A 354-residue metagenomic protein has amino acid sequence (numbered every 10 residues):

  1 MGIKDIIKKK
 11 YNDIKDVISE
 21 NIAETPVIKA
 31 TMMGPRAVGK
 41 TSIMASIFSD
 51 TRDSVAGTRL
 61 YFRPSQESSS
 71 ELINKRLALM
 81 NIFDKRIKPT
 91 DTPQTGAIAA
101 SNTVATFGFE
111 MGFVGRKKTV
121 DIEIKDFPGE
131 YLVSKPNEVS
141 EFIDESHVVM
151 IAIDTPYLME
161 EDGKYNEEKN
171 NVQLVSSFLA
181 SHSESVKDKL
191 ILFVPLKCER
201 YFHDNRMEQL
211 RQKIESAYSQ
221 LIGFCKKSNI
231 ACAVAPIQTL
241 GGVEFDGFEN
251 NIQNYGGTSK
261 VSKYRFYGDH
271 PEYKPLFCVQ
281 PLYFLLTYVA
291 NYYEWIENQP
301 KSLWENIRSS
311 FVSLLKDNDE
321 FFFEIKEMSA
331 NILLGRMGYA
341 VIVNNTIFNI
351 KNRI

Functional and structural regions predicted by a protein language model:
I3, I7-I122: Conserved G1/Walker A P-loop phosphate-binding module
I6-K15, I22-M32, F48, R52 (+4 more regions): C-terminal non-catalytic interaction/localization modules
V17, P136, L221: Eukaryotic intrinsically disordered and solvent-exposed regulatory patches
S19-N21, E138-S140, H182: Short, flexible, glycine/charge-rich loop motifs used to bind or transfer phosphoryl groups or to couple energy/partner
G34-R36, M111-G115, P128-Y131, E199 (+1 more regions): Short, flexible loop/turn elements at secondary-structure junctions
T92-M150, L158-Y165, V172-S177: Switch II of P-loop NTPase G domains
E145, V149-D317, F321-F323: Conserved GTP-binding G-domain of TRAFAC-class P-loop NTPases and closely related GTPase folds
